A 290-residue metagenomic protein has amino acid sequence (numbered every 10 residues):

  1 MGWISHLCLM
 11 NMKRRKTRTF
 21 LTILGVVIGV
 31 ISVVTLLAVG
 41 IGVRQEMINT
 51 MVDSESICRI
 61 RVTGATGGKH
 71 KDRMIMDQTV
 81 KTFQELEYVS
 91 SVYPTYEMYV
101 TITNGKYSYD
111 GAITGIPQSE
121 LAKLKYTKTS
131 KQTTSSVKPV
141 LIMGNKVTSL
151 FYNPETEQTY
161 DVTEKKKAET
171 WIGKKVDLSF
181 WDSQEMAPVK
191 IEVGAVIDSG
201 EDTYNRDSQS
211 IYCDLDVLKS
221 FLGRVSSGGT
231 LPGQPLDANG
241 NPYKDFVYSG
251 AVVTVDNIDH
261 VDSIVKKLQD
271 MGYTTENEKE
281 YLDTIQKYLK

Functional and structural regions predicted by a protein language model:
M1, Y243-L289: A cross-kingdom feature of multi-pass membrane systems that activates on extracytoplasmic/periplasmic
M1-I31: N-terminal Sec/SRP start-transfer signal
L9, K13, R44, I48 (+1 more regions): Alpha-helical membrane-interface segments at transmembrane helix boundaries
M12, M51, T82-Q84, L268: Hydrophobic C-terminal alpha-helix "anchor/cap" residues
V26, E97-M98, L282: Conserved beta-strand edge residues that scaffold enzyme active sites
S32-G40: Alpha-helical transmembrane segments
G40-D77: Membrane-interface junction motifs in transport/secretion proteins
T63-F246, T254-S263, D270: Short acidic/glycine-enriched loop/turn elements at secondary-structure junctions
